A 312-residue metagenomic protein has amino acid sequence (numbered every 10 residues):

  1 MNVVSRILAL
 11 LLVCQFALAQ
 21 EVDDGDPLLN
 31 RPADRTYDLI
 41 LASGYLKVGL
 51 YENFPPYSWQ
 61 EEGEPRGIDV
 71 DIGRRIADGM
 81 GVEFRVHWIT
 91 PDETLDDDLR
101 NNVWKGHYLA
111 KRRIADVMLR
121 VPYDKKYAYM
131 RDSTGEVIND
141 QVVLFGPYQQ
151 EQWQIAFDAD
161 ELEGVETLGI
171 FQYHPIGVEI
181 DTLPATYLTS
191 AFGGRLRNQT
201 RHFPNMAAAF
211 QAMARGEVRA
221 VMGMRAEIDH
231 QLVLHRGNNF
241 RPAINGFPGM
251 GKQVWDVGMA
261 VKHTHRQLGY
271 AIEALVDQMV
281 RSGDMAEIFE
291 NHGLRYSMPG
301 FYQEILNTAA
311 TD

Functional and structural regions predicted by a protein language model:
N2-L10: Sec-dependent signal peptide recognition, specifically the positively charged N-region followed immediately by
C14-A17: N-terminal signal peptide c-region/cleavage motif recognized by signal peptidases
Q20-R31, V70-G79, F157-G164, Y173-P175 (+2 more regions): Extended ligand-binding regions for polar small-molecule ligands
D26-P122: Extracytoplasmic small-molecule ligand-binding "clamshell" domains of the periplasmic binding protein/Venus flytrap
K47, R66-G79, Q150-R195, R201-P204 (+2 more regions): Bilobed "Venus flytrap"/periplasmic-binding protein-like clamshell domains and structurally analogous long
V86-L168: Acidic, polar ligand-binding/catalytic clefts
D97, L119-E136, Y187-A191, A214-R215 (+1 more regions): A ligand-binding cleft/hinge motif common to bilobed small-molecule-binding domains
N139, Y148-A156, A226-D229, V233-E273 (+1 more regions): Periplasmic-binding protein-like
